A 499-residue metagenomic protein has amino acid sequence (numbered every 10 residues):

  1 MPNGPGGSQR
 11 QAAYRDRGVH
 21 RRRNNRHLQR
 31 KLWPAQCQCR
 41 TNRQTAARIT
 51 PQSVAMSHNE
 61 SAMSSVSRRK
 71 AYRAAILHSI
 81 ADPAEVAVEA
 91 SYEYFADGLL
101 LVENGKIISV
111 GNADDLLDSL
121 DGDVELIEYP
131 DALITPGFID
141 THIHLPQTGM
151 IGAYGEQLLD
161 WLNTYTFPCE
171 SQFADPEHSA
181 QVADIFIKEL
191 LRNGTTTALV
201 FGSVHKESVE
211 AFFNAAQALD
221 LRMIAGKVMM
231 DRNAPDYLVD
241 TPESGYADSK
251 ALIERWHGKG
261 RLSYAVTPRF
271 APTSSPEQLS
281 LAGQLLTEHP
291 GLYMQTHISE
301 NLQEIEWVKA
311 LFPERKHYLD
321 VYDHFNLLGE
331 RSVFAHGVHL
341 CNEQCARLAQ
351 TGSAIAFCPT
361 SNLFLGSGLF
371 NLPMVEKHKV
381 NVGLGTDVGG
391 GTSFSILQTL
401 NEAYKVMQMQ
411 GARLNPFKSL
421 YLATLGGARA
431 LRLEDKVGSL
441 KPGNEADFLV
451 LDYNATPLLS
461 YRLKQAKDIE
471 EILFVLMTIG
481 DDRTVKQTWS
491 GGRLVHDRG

Functional and structural regions predicted by a protein language model:
M1-Q36, N42-A46: Adenosine-phosphate binding glycine-rich loop
S57-D121: N-terminal metal-binding scaffold of metallo-dependent hydrolase/deaminase domains
V66-R73, D118-W161, D184, L191-R192: Replace "His-x-His-based motif
V86-V88, E445-G499: C-terminal cap of metal-dependent C-N hydrolases
G149-Q181, K227-P242, N301-R331, A354 (+2 more regions): Active-site gating loops and adjacent loop-to-helix segments of metal-dependent hydrolytic enzymes
I151-L221, G245-G258: Alpha-helical scaffold segments that flank or form the walls of functional sites
E207-G337: Metal-coordinating catalytic core of metallo-dependent amide/deamination hydrolases
H324-R331, P373-Y461: His/Asp/Glu-enriched, well-ordered alpha-helical/loop segment that forms or immediately abuts the divalent-metal
